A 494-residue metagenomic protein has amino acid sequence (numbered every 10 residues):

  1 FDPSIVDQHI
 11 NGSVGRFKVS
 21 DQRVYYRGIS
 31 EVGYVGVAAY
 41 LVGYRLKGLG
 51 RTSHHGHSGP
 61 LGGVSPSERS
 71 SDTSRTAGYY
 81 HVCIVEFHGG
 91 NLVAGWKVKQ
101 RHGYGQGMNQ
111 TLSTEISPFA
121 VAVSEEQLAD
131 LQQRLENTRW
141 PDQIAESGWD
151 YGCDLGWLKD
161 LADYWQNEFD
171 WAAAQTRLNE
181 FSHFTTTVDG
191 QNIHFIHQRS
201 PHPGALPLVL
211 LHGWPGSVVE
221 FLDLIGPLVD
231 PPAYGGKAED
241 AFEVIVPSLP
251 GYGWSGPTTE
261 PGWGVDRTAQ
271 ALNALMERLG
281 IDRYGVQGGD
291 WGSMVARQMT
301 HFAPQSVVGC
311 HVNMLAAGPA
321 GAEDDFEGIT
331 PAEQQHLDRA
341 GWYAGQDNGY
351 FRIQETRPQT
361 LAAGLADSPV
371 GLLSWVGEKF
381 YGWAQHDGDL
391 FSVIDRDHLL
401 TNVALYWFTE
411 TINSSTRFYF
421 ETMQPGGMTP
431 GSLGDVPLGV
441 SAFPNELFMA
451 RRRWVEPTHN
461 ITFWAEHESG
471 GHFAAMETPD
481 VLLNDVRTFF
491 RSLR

Functional and structural regions predicted by a protein language model:
P3, Q8-G12, V19-R27, V32-G36 (+7 more regions): Alpha-helix boundary/capping motif
N109-A120, S124-A129, L135, R139 (+1 more regions): Alpha/beta-hydrolase
E126-S200, G204, W407, N413-T429: Non-catalytic accessory segments flanking enzyme active sites
W171-A173, Y234-G236, L249-W263, R297: Glycine-rich "HGGG/HGxG" loop immediately N-terminal to the catalytic nucleophile of the alpha/beta-hydrolase
H202-W254, F490: Conserved HGGG/HGGXW glycine-rich cap/lid loop of the alpha/beta-hydrolase fold
P227, P231-A233, D282-I329: Conserved hydrolase catalytic core segment
D266-Y284: Conserved acidic catalytic loop of the alpha/beta-hydrolase fold
Q354-R494: C-terminal subdomain of alpha/beta-hydrolase-fold enzymes, centered on the catalytic histidine and its supporting
